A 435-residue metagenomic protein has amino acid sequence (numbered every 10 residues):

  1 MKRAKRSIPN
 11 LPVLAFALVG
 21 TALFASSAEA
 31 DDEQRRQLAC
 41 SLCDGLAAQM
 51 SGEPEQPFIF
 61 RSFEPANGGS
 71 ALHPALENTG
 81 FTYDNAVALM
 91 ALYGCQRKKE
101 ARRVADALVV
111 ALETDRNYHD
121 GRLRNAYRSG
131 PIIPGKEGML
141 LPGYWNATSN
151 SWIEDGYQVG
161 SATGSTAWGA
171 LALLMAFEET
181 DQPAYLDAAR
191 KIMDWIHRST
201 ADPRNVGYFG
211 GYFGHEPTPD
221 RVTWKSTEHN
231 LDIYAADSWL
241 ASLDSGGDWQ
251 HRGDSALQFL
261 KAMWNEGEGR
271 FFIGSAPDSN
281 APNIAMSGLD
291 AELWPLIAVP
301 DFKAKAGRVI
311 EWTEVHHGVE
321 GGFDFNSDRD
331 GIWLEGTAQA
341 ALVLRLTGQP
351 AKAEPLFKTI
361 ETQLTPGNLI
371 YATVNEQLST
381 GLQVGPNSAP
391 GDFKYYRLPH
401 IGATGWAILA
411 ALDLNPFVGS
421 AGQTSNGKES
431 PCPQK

Functional and structural regions predicted by a protein language model:
R3-L14: Bacterial N-terminal signal peptides that target proteins for export
P12-A22: Bacterial N-terminal signal peptides
A25-A30: Boundary at the C-terminal end of the N-terminal hydrophobic targeting segment
D31-A71, T79-Y83, V110-S151, V159-G164 (+6 more regions): Extended ligand-binding clefts on enzyme/binding-domain cores
D84-G94, A107, W168-A172: Non-membrane alpha-helical segments in proteins
